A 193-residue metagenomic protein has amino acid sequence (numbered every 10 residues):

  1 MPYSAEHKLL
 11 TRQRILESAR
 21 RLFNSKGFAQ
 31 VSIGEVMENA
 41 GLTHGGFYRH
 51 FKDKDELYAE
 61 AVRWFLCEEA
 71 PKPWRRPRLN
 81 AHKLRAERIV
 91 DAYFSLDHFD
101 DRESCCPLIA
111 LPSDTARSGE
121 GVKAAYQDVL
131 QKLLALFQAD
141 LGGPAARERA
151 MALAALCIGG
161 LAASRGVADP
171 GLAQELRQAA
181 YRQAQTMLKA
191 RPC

Functional and structural regions predicted by a protein language model:
M1-K8, A190-C193: N-terminal intrinsically disordered/low-complexity leader segments
R14, S18-E56, E60: Helix-turn-helix
E17, K83-H98, M151, A155 (+3 more regions): Amphipathic alpha-helical segments that line or abut small-molecule/effector binding pockets and mediate allosteric
E60, P73-C105: Hydrophobic alpha-helical connector segments
R63-E69: Short, basic, alpha-helical segments at the C-terminal edge of helix-turn-helix-like DNA-binding modules
A70, R75, E87, E103 (+2 more regions): Amphipathic alpha-helical packing segments from all-alpha helical-bundle domains
E120-Q127, D140-C193: Hydrophobic/aromatic-rich alpha-helical bundle segments in the mid-to-C-terminal region
